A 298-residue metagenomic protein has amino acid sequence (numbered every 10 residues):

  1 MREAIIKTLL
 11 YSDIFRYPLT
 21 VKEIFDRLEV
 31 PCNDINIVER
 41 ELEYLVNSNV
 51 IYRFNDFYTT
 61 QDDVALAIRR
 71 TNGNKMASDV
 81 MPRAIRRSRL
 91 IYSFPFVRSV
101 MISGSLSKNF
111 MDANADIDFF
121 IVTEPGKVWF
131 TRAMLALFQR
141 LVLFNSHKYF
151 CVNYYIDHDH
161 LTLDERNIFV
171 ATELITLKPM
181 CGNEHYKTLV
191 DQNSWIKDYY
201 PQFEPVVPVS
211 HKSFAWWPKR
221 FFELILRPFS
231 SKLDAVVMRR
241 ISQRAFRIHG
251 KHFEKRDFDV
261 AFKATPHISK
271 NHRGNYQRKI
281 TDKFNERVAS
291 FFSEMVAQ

Functional and structural regions predicted by a protein language model:
R2-S99, S103-N114, T123-Q298: Catalytic core of pol beta-like nucleotidyltransferases
